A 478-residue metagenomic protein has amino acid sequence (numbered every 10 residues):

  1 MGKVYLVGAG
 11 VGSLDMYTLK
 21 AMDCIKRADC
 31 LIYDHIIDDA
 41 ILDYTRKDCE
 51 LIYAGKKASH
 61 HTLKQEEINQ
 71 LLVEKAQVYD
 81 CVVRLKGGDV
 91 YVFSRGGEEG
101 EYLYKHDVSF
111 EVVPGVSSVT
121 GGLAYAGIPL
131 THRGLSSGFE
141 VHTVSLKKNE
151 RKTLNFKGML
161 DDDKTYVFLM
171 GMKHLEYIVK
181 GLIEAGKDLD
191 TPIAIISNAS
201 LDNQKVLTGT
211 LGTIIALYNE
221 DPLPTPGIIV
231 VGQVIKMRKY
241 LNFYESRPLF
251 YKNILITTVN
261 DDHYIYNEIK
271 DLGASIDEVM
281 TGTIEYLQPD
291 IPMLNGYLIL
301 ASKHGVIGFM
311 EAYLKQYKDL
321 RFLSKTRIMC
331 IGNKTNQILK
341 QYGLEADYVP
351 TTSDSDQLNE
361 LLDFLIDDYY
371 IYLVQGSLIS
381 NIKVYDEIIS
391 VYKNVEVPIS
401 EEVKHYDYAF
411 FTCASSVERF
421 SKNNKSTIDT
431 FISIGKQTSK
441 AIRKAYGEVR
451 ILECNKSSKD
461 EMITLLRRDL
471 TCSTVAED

Functional and structural regions predicted by a protein language model:
M1-L14, L19-V116, Y286, I299-G308 (+1 more regions): Class I S-adenosyl-L-methionine
V4-G8, I32, V83-L85, V141 (+6 more regions): Structural motif
G12, K64-I68, L72, A76-V78 (+3 more regions): Signature of uroporphyrinogen-III synthase
K20-C24, R46-C49, E98-Y102, I128 (+7 more regions): Short, solvent-exposed amphipathic alpha-helical segments in soluble enzyme and RNA/protein-processing domains
Y33-D34, Y53, V83-K86, F110-G115 (+8 more regions): General beta-strand structural signal in soluble alpha/beta enzymes
D39-A40, S59-H60, S117-G121, G138-V141 (+6 more regions): Short gly/pro/ser/thr-enriched loop/turn and capping motifs at secondary-structure boundaries
G87-D162, Y348-S353: Class I SAM-dependent methyltransferase SAM-binding "motif I" and its flanking Rossmann-like core
N149-A194: Conserved anion/nucleotide-ligand pocket segment
